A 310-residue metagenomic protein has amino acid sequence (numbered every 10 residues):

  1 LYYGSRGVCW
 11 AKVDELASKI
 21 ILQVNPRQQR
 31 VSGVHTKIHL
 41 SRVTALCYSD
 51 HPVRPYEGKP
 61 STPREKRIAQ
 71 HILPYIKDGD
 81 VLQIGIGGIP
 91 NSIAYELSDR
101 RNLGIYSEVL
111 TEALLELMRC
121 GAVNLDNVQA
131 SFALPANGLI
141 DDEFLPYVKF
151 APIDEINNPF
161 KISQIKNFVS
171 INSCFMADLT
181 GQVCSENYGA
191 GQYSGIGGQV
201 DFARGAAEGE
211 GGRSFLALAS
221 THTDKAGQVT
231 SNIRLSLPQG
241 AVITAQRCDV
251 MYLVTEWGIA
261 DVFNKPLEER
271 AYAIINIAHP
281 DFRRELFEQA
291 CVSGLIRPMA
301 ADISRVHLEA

Functional and structural regions predicted by a protein language model:
L1-A310: Conserved phosphate- and dinucleotide-binding cores of soluble alpha/beta proteins, encompassing both enzyme active
